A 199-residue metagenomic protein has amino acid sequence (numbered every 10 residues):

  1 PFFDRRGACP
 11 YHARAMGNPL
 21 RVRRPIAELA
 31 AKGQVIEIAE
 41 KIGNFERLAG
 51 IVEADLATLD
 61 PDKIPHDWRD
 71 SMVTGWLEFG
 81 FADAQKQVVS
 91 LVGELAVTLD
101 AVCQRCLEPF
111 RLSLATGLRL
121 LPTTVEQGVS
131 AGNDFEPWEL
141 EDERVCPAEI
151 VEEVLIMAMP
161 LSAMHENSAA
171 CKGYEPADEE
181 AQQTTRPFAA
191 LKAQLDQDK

Functional and structural regions predicted by a protein language model:
F2-K199: Structured interface patches
